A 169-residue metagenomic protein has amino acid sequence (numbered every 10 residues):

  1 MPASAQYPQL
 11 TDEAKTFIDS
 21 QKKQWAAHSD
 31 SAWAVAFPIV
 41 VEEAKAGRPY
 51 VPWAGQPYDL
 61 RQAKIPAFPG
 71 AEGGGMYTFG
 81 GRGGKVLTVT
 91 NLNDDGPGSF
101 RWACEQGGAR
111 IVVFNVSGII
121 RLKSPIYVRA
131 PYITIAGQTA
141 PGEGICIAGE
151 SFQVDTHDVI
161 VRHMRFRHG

Functional and structural regions predicted by a protein language model:
A3-N93, P97-I111: Extracellular "leader-to-stem" segments immediately downstream of a signal peptide or signal-anchor in secreted/lumenal
G80-R82, V128, A140: A generic structural signal for short, non-catalytic loop/turn and secondary-structure boundary residues
N93, S117-I119, T139-P141: Acidic glycine-/aspartate-rich tracts in secreted/extracellular proteins
F100-G108, I120-T134, I145-R162, H168-G169: Extracellular beta-strand-rich solenoid/capping regions of secreted or surface-exposed proteins that bind or remodel
